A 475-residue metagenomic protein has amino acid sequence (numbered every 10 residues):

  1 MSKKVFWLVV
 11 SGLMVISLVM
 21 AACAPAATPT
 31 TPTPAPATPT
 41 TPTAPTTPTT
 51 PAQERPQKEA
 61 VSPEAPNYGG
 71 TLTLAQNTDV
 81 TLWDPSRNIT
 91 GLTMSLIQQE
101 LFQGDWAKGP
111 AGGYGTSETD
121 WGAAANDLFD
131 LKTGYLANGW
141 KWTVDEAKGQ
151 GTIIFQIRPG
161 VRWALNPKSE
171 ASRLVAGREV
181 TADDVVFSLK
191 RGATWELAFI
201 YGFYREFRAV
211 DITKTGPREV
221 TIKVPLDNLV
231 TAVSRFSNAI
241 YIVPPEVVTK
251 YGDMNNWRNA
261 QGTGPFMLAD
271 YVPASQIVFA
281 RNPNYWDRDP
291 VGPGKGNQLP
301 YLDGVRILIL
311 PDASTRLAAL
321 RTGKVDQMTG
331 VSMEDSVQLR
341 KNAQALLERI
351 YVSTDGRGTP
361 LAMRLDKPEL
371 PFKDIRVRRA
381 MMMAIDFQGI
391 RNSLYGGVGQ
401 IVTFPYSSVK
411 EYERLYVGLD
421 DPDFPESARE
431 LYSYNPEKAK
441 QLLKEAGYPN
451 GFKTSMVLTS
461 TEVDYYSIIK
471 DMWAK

Functional and structural regions predicted by a protein language model:
A21-A22: C-terminal motif of bacterial Sec signal peptides marking the signal peptidase cleavage site
G69-T78, G151-Q156, V185-S188, V220-I222 (+4 more regions): Short, well-ordered beta-strand elements
T73-E146, K190, Q261: N-terminal lobe/hinge region of extracytoplasmic solute-binding protein
D105-P110, Y114-D127, T194-E196, V233-R306 (+3 more regions): Gly/Pro-rich hinge or "lid" segments in bacterial periplasmic/extracellular proteins
D130-L131, N138-L197, T221, I307 (+2 more regions): Aromatic- and charge-enriched surface segment that lines or borders ligand/interaction sites
I154-Q156, R178-E179, D183-V186, R191-V248 (+1 more regions): Surface-exposed binding/hinge segments that line and control ligand-binding clefts or catalytic entry sites
A198-F199, T213-K214, A269-A280, R306-E369 (+3 more regions): Extracellular/periplasmic solute-recognition and catalytic clefts
F266, V398-L442, E462-Y465: Structural transition elements
